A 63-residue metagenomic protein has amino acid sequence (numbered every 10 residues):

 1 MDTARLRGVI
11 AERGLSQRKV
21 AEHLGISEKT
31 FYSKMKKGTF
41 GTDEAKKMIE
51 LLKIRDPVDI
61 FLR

Functional and structural regions predicted by a protein language model:
M1-L15: A short, Lys/Arg-rich alpha-helix, primarily the initiator
R7, Y32-S33, F61: Key DNA-contacting residues within the recognition helix of helix-turn-helix
Q17, E28-K29, D56: The DNA-contacting recognition helix of HTH DNA-binding domains and analogous helical DNA-recognition elements
K19-A21: Short alpha-helical "recognition helix" segments of helix-turn-helix
I26-F40: Recognition helix of helix-turn-helix/homeodomain-like DNA-binding domains that insert into the DNA major groove
K37-E50: Short, basic-rich loop-to-helix N-cap that marks the start of a DNA-contacting helix
K53-R63: Short C-terminal boundary/hinge segments that cap the last helix of small helical domains
